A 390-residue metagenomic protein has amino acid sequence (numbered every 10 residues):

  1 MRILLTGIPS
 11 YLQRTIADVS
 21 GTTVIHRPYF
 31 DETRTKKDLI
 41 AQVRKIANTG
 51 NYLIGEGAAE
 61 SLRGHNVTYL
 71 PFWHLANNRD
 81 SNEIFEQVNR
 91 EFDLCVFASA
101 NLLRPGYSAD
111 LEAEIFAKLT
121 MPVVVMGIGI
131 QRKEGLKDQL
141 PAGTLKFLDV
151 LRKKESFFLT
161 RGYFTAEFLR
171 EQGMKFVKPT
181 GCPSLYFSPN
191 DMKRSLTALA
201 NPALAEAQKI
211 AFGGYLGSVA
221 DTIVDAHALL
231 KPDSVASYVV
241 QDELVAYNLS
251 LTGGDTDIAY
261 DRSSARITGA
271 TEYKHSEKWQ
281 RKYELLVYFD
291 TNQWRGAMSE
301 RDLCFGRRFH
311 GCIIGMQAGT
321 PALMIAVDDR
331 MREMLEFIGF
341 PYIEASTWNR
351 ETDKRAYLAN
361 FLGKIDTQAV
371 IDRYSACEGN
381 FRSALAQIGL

Functional and structural regions predicted by a protein language model:
M1-L390: Active-site anion-handling motifs in enzyme catalytic cores
